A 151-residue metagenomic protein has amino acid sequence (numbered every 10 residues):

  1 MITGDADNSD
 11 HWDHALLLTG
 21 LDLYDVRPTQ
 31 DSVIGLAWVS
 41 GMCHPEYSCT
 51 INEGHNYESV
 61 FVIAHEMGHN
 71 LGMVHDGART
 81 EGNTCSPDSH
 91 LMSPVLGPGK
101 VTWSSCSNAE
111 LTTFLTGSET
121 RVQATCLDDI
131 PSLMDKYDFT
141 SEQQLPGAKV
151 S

Functional and structural regions predicted by a protein language model:
M1-S151: Extracellular (secreted or membrane-anchored) zinc-dependent metallopeptidases, primarily metzincins but also closely
